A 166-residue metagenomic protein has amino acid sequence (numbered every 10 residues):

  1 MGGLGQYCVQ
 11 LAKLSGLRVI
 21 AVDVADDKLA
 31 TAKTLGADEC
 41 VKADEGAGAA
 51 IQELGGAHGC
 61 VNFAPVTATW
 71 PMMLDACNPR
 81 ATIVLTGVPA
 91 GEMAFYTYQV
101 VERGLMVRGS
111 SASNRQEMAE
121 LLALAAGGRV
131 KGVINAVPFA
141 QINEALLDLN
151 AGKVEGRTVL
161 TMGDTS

Functional and structural regions predicted by a protein language model:
M1-E45, A50: Mid-domain Rossmann-like dinucleotide-binding core that forms the NAD(H)/NADP(H) cofactor-binding site
D26-D27, T67, A90: Helix N-cap at the beta1-alpha1 junction of Rossmann-like dinucleotide-binding domains, i.e., the first residues
I51-H58: A short acidic, Gly/Pro-enriched loop at the edge of an enzyme's catalytic core that lines a small-molecule cofactor
H58-V61, V84: N-terminal Rossmann-like NAD(P) cofactor-binding module of classical short-chain dehydrogenase/reductase
P71, R115-S166: C-terminal hydrophobic helical "lid"/dimerization subdomain of Rossmann-like NAD(P)H-dependent oxidoreductases
C77-P79: Helix-to-beta-strand junctions that scaffold the AdoMet/dcAdoMet cofactor pocket in Class I SAM-dependent enzymes
A81-I83, M106: Short glycine-centered segments of the SAM/dcSAM-binding site in methyltransferase folds
G87-R103, R115-A123: Rossmann-fold NAD(P)-binding glycine/threonine-rich loop
